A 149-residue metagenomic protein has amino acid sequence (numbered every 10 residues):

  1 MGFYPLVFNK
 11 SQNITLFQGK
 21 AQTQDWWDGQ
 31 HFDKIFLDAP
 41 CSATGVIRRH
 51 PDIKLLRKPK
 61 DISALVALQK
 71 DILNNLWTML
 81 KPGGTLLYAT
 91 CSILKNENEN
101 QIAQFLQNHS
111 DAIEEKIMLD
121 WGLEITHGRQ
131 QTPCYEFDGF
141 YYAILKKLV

Functional and structural regions predicted by a protein language model:
M1-G29: S-adenosyl-L-methionine
F3, T78, Q107: Short, well-ordered alpha-helices that flank and scaffold nucleotide-derived cofactor binding pockets
Y4-P5, Q69, H109: Alpha-helix boundary/capping residues
N13-L16, W77, Y142: Tryptophan-centric aromatic hotspots in well-structured domains and transmembrane helices
A21-F36, P40-S42, R48, D52 (+2 more regions): C-terminal catalytic and target-recognition region of SAM-dependent MTase-like enzymes, primarily methyltransferases
I53-L80: Glycine-rich S-adenosyl-L-methionine
